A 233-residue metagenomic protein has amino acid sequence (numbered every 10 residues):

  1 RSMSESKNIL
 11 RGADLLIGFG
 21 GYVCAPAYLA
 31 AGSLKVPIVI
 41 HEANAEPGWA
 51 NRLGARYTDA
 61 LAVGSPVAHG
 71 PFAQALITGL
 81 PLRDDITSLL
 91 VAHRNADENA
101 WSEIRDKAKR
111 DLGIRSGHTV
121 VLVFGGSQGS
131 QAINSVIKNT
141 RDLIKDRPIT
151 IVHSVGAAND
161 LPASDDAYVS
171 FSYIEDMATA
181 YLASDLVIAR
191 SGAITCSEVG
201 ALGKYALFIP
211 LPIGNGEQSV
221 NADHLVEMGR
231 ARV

Functional and structural regions predicted by a protein language model:
R1-L15, A25, S33: An amphipathic, basic-hydrophobic alpha-helix
I9, G54, A68, T179-A180: Structural alpha-helical scaffold elements that stabilize or flank donor/cofactor-binding regions in carbohydrate
A13, T58, S184: An anion/phosphate-binding loop that grips the pyrophosphate of nucleotide cofactors and donors
F19-V23: Short His-centered aromatic/hydrophobic patch
G32-D106, D111: Active-site-proximal region of nucleotide-activated glycan assembly enzymes, centered on histidine/acidic-rich loops
L34, L182-S184, G200-I209, M228: Conserved donor-binding/catalytic loop of nucleotide-activated donor transferases
R94-N95, N99-G192, C196, S219-E227: Donor-nucleotide binding loops and adjacent catalytic segments primarily of GT-B fold Leloir glycosyltransferases
A189, Y205-N215: Short hydrophobic beta-strand element within catalytic cores of glycosyltransferases and related nucleotide-activated
